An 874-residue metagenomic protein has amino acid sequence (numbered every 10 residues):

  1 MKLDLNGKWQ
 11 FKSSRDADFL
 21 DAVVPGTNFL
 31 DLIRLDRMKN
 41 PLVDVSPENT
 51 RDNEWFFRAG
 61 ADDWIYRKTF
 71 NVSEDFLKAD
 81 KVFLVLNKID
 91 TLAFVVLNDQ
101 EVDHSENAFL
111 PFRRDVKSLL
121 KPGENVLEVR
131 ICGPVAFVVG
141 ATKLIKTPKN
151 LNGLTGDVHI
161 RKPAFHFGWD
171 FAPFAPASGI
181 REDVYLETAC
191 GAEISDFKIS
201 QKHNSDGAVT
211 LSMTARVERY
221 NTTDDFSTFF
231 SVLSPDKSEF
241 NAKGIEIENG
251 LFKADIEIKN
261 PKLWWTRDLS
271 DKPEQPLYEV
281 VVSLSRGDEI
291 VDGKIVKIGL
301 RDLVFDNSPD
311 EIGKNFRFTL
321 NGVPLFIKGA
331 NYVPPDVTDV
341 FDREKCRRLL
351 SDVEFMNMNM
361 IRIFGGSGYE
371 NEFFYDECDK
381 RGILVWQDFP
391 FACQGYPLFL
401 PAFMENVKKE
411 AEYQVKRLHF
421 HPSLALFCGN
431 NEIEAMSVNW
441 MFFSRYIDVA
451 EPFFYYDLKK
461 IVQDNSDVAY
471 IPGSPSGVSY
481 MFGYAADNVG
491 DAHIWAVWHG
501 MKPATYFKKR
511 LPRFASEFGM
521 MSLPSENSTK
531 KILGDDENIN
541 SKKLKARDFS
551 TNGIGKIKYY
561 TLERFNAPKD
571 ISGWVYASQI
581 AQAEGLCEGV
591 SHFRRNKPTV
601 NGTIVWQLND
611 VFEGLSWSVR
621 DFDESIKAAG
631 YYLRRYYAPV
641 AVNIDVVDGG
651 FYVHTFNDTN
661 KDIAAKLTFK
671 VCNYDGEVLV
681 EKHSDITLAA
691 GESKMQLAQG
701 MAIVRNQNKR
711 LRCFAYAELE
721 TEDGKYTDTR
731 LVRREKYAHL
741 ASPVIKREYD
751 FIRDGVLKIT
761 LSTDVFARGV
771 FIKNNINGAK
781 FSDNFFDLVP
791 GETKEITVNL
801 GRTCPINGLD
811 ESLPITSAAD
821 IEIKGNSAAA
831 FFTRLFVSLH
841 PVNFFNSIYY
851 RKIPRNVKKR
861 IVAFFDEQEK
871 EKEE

Functional and structural regions predicted by a protein language model:
M1-M360, R595-N596, V600, S625 (+2 more regions): Secreted/periplasmic carbohydrate-active enzymes, especially glycoside hydrolases
S13, E74, I131-V138, T188 (+10 more regions): A generic secondary-structure signal for well-formed alpha-helical elements
S13-A17, A172, P176-G179, F427 (+5 more regions): Substrate-binding clefts and catalytic carboxylate motifs of secreted carbohydrate-active enzymes
S14, C132, A189, G366 (+4 more regions): Flexible loop residues that form catalytic and substrate-binding hotspots at small-molecule/glycan-binding clefts
T50-D52, D63, G483, L615-S618: A short acidic (Asp/Glu
N53-F56, D170-A172, R445-V449, S572-A577: Active-site rim elements
D62, P176, K345, N406-E410 (+4 more regions): Soluble or luminal CAZymes and related metallo-dependent hydrolases
L110, Y220, E311-G313, F318-T319 (+2 more regions): Active-site mouth of glycoside hydrolases
